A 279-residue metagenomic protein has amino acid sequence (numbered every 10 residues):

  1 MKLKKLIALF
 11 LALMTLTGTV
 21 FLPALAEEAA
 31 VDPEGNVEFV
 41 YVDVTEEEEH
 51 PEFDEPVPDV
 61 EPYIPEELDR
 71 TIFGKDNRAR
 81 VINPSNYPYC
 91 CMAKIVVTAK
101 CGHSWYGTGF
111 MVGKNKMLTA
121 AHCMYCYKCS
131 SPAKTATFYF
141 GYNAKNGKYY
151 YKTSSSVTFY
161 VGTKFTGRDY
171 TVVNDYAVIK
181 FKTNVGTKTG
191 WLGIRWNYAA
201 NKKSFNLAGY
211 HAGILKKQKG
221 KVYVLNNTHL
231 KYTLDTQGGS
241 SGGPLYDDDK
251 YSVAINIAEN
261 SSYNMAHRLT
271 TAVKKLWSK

Functional and structural regions predicted by a protein language model:
L3-A24: Sec-dependent N-terminal signal peptides of Gram-positive bacterial secreted proteins and lipoproteins
E27-M111: Protease-domain processing segments flanking chymotrypsin-fold serine proteases, especially trypsin-like
A29, G109-F110, V157-F159, Y170 (+1 more regions): Short, exposed beta-strand/loop patches in secreted or surface proteins that constitute
L68-C90, K94-Y106, Y125, C129-G186: Conserved catalytic-core segment of clan PA serine endopeptidases
Y87-Y139, V222-N226, Y246, V253-L269: Catalytic histidine site
H103-Y106, Q237-S241: Short, small/polar residue-rich loop motifs at catalytic or cofactor-binding pockets
C123-A136, Y160-D169, G186-G190, H211-Q218 (+2 more regions): Active-site loop architecture of trypsin-fold serine endopeptidases
A144, V172-T236, S240: Chymotrypsin/trypsin-fold serine protease catalytic domain
